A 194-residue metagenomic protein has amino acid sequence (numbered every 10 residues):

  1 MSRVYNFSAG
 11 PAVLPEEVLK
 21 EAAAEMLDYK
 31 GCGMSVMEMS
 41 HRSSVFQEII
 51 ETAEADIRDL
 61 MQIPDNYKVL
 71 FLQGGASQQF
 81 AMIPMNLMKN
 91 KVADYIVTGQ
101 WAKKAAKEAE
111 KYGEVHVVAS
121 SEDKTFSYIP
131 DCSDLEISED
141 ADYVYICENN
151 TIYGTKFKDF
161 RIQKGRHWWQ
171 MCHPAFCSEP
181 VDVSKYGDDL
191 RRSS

Functional and structural regions predicted by a protein language model:
M1-S2, D140: A structure-centric signal for secondary-structure junctions around beta-strands
S2, D65-Y67, G113-E114: A short helix-to-beta-strand connector/capping loop
R3-E54: A glycine-/small-polar-enriched, mobile loop at the entrance of the PLP active site in fold-type I
R3-V4, D56, V69, A93: N-terminal hydrophobic or amphipathic segments with adjacent small-residue motifs that include Sec signal peptides
S8, F71, A76-S194: Conserved PLP-enzyme active-site core in the AAT-like
M34-Q79, Q100, E108: Conserved N-terminal alpha-helix of the aminotransferase class I/II PLP-enzyme fold
